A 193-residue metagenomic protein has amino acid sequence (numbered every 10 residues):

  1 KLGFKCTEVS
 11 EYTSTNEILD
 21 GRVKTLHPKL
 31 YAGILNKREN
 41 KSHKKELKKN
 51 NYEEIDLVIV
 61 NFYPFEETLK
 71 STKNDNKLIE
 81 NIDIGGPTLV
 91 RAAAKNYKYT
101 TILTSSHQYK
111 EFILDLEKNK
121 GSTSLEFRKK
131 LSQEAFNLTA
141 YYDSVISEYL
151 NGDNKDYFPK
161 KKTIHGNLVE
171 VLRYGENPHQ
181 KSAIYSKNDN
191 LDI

Functional and structural regions predicted by a protein language model:
L2-F65: Glycine-rich nucleotide/cofactor/substrate-binding loop typically near the N-terminus or early in the first domain
L2-G3, E11, E17-G21, E46 (+6 more regions): Short acidic, glycine/serine/threonine-rich loops at helix termini
L2-K5, P28-Y31, Y52-L57, N76-I79 (+6 more regions): Short coil/turn connectors at secondary-structure junctions
E17, K24, P28-Y31, L35 (+7 more regions): Short capping/connector residues at structural and topological boundaries
K24, P28, K37, K41 (+9 more regions): Electropositive phosphate-/nucleotide-binding environments in soluble metabolic enzymes
L57-E80, I84-T123, K187-D192: A short, charged helix-loop
Y109-I193: Active-site loops and adjacent core secondary-structure elements that bind or stabilize anionic groups
